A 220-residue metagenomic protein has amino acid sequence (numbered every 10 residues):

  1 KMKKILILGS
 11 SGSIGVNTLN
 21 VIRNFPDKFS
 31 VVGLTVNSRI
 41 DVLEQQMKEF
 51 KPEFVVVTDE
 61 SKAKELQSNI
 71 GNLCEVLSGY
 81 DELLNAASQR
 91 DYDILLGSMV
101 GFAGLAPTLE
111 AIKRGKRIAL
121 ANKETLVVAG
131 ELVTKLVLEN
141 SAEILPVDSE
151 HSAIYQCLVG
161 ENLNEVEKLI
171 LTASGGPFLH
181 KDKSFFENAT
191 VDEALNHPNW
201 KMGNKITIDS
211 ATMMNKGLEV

Functional and structural regions predicted by a protein language model:
M2-E53: N-terminal Rossmann-like dinucleotide-binding module
K3, K51-E53, N72-C74, R114-R117 (+1 more regions): A short helix->loop->beta-strand "cap" motif at the edges of active sites that frequently abuts
I7, V57, E75-G79, L96-G97 (+3 more regions): General beta-strand structural signal in soluble alpha/beta enzymes
S11, M47, L95, G115 (+1 more regions): Residue-level signal for inorganic ion chemistry
V32-Y80: Glycine-rich nucleotide/cofactor/substrate-binding loop typically near the N-terminus or early in the first domain
S68-N69, L73-D93, M99-A103: A structured beta-alpha segment of the ubiquitous adenosine-cofactor-binding alpha/beta core
D91, S98, L105, L109-R114 (+1 more regions): Rossmann-like NAD(P)H-binding beta-loop-alpha module
D148-S149, A153, P198-V220: Mid-domain beta-loop-alpha active-site segment that forms a flexible, acidic cofactor/metal-binding surface
